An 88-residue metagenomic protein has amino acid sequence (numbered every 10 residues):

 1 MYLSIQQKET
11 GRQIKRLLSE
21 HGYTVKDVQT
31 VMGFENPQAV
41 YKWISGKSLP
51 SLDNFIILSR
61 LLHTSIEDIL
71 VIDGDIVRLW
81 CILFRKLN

Functional and structural regions predicted by a protein language model:
M1-S4, H21-G22, L70-N88: Short, charged recognition helix plus adjacent turn of helix-turn-helix-like nucleic-acid-binding domains
Y2-G11, S59: N-terminal/domain-start segments enriched in small and hydrophobic, helix-friendly residues, covering either
G11-V31: Short basic helix-loop element that most often maps to the first helix and adjoining turn of HTH DNA-binding modules
R12, Y23, E35, P50-D53: Residue-level signal for the short linker/turn that defines the boundary of a DNA-recognition helix
I14, V28-Q29, V40-W43, I69: Conserved hydrophobic/aromatic packing and binding residues within compact polymer-binding modules
G33-P50: Recognition helix of helix-turn-helix/homeodomain-like DNA-binding domains that insert into the DNA major groove
G46-R60: Short, basic-rich loop-to-helix N-cap that marks the start of a DNA-contacting helix
L62-I66: Intrinsically disordered, low-complexity basic tails/linkers immediately adjacent to helix-turn-helix/homeobox/MYB/SANT
